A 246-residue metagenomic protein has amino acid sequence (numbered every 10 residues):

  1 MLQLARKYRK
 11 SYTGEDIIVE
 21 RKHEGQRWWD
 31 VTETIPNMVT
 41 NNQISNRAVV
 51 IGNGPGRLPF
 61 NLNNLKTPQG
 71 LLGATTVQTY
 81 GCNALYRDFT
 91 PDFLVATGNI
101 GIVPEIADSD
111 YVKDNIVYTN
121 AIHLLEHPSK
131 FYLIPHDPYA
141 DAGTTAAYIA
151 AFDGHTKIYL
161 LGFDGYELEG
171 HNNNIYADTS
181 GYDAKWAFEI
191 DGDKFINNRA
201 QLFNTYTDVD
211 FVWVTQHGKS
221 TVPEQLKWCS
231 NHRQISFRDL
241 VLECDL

Functional and structural regions predicted by a protein language model:
L2-L246: Metal-ion/cofactor- or nucleotide/acyl-coenzyme-handling active-site neighborhoods
